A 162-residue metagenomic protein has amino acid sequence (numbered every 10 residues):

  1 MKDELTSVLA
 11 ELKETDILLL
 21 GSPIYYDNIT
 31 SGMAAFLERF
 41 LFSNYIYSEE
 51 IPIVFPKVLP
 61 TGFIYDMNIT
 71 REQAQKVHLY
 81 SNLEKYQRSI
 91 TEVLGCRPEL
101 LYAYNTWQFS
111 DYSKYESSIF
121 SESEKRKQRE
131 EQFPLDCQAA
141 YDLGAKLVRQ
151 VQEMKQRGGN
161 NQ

Functional and structural regions predicted by a protein language model:
M1-L94: Helix-loop-strand module that forms the ligand-binding subsite of alpha/beta enzymes
Q87-Q162: Glycine-rich phosphate/pyrophosphate-binding loop and the adjoining helix
